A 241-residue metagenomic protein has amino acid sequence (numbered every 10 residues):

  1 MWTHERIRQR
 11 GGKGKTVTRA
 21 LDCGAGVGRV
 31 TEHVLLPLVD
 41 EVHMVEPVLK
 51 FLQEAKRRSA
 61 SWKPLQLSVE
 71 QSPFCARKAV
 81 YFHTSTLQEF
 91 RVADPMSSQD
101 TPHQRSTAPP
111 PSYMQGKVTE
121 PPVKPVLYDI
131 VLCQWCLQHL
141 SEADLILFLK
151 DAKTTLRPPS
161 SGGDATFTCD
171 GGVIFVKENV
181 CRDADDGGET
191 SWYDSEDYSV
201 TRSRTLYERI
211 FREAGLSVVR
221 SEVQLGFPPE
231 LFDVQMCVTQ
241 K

Functional and structural regions predicted by a protein language model:
M1-K124, A143-T154, S160-K241: Class I (Rossmann-like) S-adenosyl-L-methionine-dependent methyltransferase catalytic domain, capturing the SAM-binding
L132: A conserved beta-strand element that flanks and buttresses the S-adenosyl-L-methionine
W135-D144: A short His-aromatic
